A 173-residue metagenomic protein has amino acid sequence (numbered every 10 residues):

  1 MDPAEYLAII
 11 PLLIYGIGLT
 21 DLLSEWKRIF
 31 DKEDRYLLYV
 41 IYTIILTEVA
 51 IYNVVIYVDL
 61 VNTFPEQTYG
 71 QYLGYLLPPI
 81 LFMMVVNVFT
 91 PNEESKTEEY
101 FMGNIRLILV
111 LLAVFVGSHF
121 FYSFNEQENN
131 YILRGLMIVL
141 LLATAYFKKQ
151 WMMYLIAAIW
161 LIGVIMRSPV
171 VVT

Functional and structural regions predicted by a protein language model:
M1-I17: Hydrophobic transmembrane alpha-helical segments in integral membrane proteins
M1-P3, L60-Q67: Membrane-interface interhelical loops and short amphipathic "cap" helices that link adjacent transmembrane segments
I9-I14, V40-T47, I108-F115, M153-G163: Alpha-helical transmembrane segments
L12-R28: N-terminal signal-anchor/start-transfer transmembrane helix
K27-Y39, N62-E66, N92-M102, T144-Y154: Membrane-interface helix-boundary motifs at transmembrane edges
L37-L60: A generic, lipid-embedded transmembrane alpha helix
F64-Q67, Q71-G135: Membrane-proximal helix-loop-helix units in multi-pass membrane proteins
V114-T173: Glycine-rich, aromatic-bearing surface loops/beta-hairpins
